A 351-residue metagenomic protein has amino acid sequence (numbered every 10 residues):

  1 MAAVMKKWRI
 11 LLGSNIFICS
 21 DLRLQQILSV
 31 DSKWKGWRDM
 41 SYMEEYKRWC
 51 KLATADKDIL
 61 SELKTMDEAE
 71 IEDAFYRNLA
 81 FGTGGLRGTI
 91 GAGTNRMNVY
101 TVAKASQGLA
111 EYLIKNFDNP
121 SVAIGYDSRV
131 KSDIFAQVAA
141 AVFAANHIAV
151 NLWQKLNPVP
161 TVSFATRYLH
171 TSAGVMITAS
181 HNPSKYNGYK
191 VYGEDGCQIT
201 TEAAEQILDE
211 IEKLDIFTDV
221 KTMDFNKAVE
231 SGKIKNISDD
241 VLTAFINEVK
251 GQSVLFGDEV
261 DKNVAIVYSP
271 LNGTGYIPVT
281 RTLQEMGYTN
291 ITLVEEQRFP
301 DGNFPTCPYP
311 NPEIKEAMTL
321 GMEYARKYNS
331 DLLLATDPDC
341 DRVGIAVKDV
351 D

Functional and structural regions predicted by a protein language model:
W8, W34-W37: Tryptophan (W) side chains
Q25-Q26: Low-complexity, intrinsically disordered or signal/transmembrane-proximal segments
E44-A139, N146, V229, I234-V264 (+1 more regions): An N-terminal, well-structured beta->alpha segment
E70-F75, L79, N187-T319: Gly/Ser/Thr-enriched, mixed-charge loops and adjacent short helices that form phosphate/oxyanion-binding elements
A123-Y186, T289-I345: N-terminal small/polar loop signature for handling phosphorylated ligands or for N-terminal nucleophile
V191-E194, G344-K348: Short beta-strand-to-turn element immediately C-terminal to the catalytic PLP-Schiff-base lysine in fold type I
